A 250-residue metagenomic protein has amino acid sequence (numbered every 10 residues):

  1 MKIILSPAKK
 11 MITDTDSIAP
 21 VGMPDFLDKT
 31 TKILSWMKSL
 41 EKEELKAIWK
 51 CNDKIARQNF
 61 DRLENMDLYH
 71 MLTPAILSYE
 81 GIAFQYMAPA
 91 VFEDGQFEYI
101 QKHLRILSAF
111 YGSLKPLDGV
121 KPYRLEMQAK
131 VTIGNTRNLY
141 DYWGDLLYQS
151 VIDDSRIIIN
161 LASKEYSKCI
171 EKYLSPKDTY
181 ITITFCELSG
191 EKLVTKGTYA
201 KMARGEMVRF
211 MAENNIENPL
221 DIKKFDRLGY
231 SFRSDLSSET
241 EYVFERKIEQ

Functional and structural regions predicted by a protein language model:
K2-S6, I157-N160: Short hydrophobic beta-strand segments
I4-V91: Active-site helix-to-loop segments that bind/position phosphate- or nucleotide-bearing substrates and donors across
P89-S238, V243-Q250: Internal, well-folded beta-alpha domain core
